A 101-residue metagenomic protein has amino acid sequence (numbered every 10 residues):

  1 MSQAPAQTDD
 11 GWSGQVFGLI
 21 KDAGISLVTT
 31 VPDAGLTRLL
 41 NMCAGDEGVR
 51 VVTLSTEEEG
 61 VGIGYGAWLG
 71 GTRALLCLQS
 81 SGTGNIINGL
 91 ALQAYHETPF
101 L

Functional and structural regions predicted by a protein language model:
M1-L101: Thiamine diphosphate
